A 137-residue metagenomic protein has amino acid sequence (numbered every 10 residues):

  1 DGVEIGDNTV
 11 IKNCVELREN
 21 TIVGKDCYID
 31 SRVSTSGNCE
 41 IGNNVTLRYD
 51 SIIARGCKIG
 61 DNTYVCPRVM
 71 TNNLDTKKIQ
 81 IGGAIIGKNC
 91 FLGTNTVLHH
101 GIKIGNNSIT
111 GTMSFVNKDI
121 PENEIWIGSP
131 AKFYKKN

Functional and structural regions predicted by a protein language model:
D1, G6-D7, K12-N13, R18-E19 (+18 more regions): Left-handed beta-helix
T76-K77: Acidic/polar low-complexity surface segments
P130-N137: Short, basic/aromatic-enriched C-terminal tail that caps enzymatic domains
